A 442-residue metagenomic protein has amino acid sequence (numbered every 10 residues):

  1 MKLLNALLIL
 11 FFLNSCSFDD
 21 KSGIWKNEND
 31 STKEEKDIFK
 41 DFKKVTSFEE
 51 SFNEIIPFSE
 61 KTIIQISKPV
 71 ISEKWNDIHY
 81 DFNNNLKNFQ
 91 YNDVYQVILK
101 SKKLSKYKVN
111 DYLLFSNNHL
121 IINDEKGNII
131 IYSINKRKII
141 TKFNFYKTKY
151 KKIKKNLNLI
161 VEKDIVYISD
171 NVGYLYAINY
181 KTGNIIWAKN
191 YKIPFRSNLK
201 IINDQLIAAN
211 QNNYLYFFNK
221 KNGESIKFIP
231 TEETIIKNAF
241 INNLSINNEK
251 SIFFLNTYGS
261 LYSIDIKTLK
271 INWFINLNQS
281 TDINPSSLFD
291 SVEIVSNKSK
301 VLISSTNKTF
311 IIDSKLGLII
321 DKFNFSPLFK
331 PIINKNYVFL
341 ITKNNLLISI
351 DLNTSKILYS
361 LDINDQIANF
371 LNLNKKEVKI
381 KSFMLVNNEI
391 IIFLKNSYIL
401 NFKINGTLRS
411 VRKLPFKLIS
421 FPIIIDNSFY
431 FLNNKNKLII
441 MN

Functional and structural regions predicted by a protein language model:
F12-S51: Bacterial Sec signal peptide processing site at the extreme N-terminus
K36-I55, K61-I98: Blade/loop signatures of beta-propeller domains
S72, H79, Y95-L114, K138-I160 (+6 more regions): Extracytoplasmic beta-rich repeat domains
I130, Y176, Y216, Y262 (+4 more regions): WD40 beta-propeller blade core
S133-R137, N179-G183, N219-G223, I266-L269 (+4 more regions): Short loop/turn segments that connect beta-strands within beta-propeller blades
I341-N345, S349, K356, L361-D365 (+1 more regions): Loop/turn-rich, solvent-exposed surfaces of beta-rich toroidal or solenoidal domains
F416-N442: Blade-level signature of beta-propeller repeat domains, shared across WD40, Kelch, NHL, RCC1 and BNR/Asp-box propellers
